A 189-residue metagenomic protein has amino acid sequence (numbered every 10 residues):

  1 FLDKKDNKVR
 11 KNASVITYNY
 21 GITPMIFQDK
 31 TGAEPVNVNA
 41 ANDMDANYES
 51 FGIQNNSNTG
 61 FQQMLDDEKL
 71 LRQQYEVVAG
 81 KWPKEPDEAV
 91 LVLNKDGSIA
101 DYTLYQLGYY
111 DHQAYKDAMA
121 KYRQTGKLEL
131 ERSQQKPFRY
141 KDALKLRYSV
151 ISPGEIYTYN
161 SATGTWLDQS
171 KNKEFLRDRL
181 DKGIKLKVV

Functional and structural regions predicted by a protein language model:
F1-V189: Basic-flanked hydrophobic alpha-helices used for secretion and membrane insertion
